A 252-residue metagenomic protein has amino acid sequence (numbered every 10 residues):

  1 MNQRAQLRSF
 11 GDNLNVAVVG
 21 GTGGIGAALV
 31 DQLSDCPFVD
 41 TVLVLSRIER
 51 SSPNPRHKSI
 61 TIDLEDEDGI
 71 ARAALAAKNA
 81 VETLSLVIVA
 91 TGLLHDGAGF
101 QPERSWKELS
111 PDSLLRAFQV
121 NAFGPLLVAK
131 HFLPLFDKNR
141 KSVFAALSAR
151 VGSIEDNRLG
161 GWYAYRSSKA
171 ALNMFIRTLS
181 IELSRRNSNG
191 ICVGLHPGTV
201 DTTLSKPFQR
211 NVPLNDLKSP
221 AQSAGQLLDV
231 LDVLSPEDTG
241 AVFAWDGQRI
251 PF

Functional and structural regions predicted by a protein language model:
V19-D35: N-terminal Rossmann NAD(P)H-binding glycine-rich loop of SDR-like oxidoreductase domains
D31, L126, A170-I181, A224-L228: Conserved active-site helix of classical SDR/Rossmann-fold NAD(P)-dependent CH-OH oxidoreductases
C36, A80-V81, H131-R140, R186: A short helix-coil junction within the Rossmann-fold of NAD(P)-dependent oxidoreductases
N54-I70: Rossmann-fold cofactor-recognition segment
A76-T91, H95: A glycine-rich helix->loop->beta "capping" turn within Rossmann-like NAD(P)(H)-dependent oxidoreductase domains
L93-F118, K138-R186: Catalytic loop of short-chain dehydrogenase/reductase
G190, G194, T202, Q209-F252: C-terminal helical subdomain
